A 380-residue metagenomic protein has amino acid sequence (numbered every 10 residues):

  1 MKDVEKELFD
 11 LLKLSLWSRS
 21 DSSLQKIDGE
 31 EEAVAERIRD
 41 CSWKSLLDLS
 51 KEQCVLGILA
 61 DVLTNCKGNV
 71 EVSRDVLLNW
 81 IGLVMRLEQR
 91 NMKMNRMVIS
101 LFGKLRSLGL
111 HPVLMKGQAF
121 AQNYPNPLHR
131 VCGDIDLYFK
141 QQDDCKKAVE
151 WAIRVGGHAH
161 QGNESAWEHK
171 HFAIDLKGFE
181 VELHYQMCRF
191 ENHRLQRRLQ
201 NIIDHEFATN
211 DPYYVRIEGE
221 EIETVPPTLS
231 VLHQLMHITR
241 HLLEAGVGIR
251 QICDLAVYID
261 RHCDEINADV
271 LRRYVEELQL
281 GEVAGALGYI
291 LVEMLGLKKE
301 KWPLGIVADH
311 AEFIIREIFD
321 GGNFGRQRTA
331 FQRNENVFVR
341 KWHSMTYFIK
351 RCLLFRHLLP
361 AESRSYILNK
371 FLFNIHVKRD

Functional and structural regions predicted by a protein language model:
M1-G133, F139-D380: Conserved NTP-donor binding/palm subdomain of two-metal-ion nucleotidyltransferases/polymerases, i.e., the charged
